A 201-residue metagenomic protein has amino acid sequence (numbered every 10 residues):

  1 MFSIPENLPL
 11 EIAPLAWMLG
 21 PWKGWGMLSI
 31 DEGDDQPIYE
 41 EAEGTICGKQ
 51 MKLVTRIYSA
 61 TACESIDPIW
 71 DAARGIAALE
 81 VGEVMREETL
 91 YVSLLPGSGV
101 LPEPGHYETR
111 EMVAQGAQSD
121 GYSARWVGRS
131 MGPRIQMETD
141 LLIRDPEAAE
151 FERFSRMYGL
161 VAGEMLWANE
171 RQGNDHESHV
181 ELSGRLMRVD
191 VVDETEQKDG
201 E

Functional and structural regions predicted by a protein language model:
M1-E6, I12-M18, V100, V127-M131 (+1 more regions): A broad, low-specificity signal for short, low-complexity segments enriched in glycine/proline and polar/charged
M1-V84, A162, E170-E201: Amphipathic/hydrophobic helical signal segments and adjacent flexible N-terminal regions that mediate secretion
F2, Y107, F151-F154: Phenylalanine-focused residue identity feature
E32-E41, T45-P146: Central antiparallel beta-sheet cores of small beta-barrel/beta-sandwich binding domains
Q115-E177, E181-S183, V192: Acidic/His-leaning functional-site neighborhoods
